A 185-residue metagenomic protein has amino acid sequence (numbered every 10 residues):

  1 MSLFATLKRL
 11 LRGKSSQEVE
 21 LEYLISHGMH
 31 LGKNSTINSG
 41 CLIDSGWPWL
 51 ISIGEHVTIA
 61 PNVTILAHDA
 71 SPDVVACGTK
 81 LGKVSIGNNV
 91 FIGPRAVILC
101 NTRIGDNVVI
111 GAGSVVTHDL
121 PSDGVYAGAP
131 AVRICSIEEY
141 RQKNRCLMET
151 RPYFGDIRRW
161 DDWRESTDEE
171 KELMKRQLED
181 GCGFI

Functional and structural regions predicted by a protein language model:
M1-G28, A131-I185: Terminal amphipathic alpha-helical/low-complexity segments used for targeting or macromolecular assembly
Q17, A67, S71-P72: Short juxtamembrane and helix-loop transition motifs at transmembrane-helix boundaries in membrane proteins
Q17-E22, G40, S45-G46: Short glycine/threonine/proline-enriched tight-turn/helix- or strand-capping micro-motif at secondary-structure
K33, N38-S39, D44, G54-E55 (+11 more regions): Left-handed beta-helix
W47, L120-P121, S136-I137: Short glycine-/acidic-enriched loop or helix-start segments at secondary-structure transitions that form or flank
W49, G124, V132: Glycine-centered loop/turn positions within well-structured domains that cap or flank conserved ligand/cofactor-binding
P72-G78: Flexible, solvent-exposed loop segments that connect beta-strands
